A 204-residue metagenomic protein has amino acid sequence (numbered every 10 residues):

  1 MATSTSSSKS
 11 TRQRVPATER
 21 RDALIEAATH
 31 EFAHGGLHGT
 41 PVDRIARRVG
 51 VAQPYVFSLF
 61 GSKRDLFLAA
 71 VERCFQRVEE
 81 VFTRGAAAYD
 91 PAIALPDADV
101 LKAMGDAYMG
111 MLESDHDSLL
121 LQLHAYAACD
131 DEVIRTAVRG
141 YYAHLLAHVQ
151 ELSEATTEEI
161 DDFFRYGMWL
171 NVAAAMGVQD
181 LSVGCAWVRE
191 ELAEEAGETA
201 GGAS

Functional and structural regions predicted by a protein language model:
M1-G35, G39-R48, D65: Basic, helix-initiating cap at the start of DNA-binding domains
T11-V15, E19, G61, D65 (+4 more regions): Residues at secondary-structure transition points
A23-H30, H34, R48, S58 (+3 more regions): Alpha-helical structural segments
G35, G85, Y89-A92, A107 (+4 more regions): Alpha-helix C-capping/helix-to-loop hinge sites
P54: Key DNA-contact positions within bacterial/archaeal DNA-binding proteins
G61-D65, E113, D117, E154: Residues in soluble alpha-helical coiled-coils and helical-bundle/repeat scaffolds
V81, L95-L123, A128-V133: Helical hydrophobic small-molecule/effector-binding pocket
D131-S204: Hydrophobic/aromatic-rich alpha-helical bundle segments in the mid-to-C-terminal region
